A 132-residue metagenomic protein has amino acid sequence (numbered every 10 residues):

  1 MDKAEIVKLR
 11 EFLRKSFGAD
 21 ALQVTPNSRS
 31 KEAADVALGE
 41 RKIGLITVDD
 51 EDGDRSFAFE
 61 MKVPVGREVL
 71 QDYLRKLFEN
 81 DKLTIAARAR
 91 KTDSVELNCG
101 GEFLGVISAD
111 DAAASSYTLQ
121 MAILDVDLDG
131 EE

Functional and structural regions predicted by a protein language model:
M1-E132: Terminal leader/tail segments of proteins
